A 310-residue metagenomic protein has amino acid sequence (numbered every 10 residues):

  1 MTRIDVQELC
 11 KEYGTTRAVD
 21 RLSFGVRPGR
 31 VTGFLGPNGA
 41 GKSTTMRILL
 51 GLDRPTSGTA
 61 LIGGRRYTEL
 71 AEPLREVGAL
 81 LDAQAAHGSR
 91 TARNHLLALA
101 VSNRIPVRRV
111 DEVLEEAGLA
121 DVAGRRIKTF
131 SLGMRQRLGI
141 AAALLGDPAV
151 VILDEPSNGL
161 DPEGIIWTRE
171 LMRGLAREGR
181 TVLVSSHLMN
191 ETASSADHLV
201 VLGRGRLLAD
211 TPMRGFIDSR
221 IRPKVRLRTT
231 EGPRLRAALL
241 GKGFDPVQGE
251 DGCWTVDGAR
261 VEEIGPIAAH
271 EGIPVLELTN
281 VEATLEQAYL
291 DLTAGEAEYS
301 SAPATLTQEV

Functional and structural regions predicted by a protein language model:
T2-V6, K11-G203: ABC transporter nucleotide-binding domains
T59, K224, P274-E277: Residues at or immediately flanking beta-strands
Y67-T68, R104, L207, T230 (+2 more regions): Short, surface-exposed acidic/glycine-rich loop or hinge patches that mediate macromolecular interfaces
R90, R108, H187, T230 (+3 more regions): Charged, alpha-helix-enriched surfaces in structured cytosolic catalytic cores of large nucleotide-utilizing machines
N103, R220, G243, E282 (+1 more regions): Conserved NTP-handling cores and scaffolds of large molecular machines
T168-T255, A259: ABC transporter nucleotide-binding domain
D257-V310: C-terminal coupling/interaction segments
